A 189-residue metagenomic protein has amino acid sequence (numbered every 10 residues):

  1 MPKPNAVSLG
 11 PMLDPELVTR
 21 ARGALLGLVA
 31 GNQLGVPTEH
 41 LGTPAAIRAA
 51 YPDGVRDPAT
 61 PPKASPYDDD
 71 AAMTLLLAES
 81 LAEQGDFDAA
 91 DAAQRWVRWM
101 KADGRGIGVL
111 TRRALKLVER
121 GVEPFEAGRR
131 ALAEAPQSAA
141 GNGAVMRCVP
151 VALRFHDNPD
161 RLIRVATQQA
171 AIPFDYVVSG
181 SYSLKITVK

Functional and structural regions predicted by a protein language model:
P2-K189: Structured, active/binding-site neighborhoods that engage oxygen-rich ligands
